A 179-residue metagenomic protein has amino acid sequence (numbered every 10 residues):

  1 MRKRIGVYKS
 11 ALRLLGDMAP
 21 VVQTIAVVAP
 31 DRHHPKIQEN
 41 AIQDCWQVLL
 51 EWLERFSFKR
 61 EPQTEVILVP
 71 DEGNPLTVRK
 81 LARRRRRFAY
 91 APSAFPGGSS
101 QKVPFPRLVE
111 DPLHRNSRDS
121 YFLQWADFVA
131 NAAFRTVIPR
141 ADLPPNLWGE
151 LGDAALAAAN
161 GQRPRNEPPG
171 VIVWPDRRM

Functional and structural regions predicted by a protein language model:
M1-M179: Phosphate-ester processing/binding pockets and catalytic centers
